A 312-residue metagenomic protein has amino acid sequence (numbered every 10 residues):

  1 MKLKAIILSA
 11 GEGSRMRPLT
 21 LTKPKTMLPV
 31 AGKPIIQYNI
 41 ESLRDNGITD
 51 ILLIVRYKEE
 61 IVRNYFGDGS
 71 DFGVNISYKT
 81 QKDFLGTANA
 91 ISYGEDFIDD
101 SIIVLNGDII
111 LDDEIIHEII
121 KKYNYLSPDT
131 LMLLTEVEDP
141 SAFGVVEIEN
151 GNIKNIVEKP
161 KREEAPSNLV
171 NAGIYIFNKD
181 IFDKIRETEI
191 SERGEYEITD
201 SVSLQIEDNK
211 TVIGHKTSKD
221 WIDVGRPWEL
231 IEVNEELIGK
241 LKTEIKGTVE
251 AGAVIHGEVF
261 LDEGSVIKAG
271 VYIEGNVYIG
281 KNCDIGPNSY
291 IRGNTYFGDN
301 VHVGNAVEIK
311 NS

Functional and structural regions predicted by a protein language model:
M1-I7, R15, L21, P29 (+2 more regions): Conserved N-terminal catalytic core of the sugar/cofactor nucleotidyltransferase
G11, D108, E136, R226: Active-site glycine-centered loops adjacent to acidic/histidine catalytic or metal-binding residues that shape
M27, V145-I148, G214: A structural signal for short hydrophobic beta-strand segments in well-ordered beta-sheet cores
I48, D99, S127-T130, K210: Short, high-confidence coil segments that cap the C-terminus of an alpha-helix and link into the following beta-strand
I91, E147-N150, K154: Rossmann-like NAD(P)H-binding beta-loop-alpha module
I103, I120, N124, N152-G239: Catalytic-core segments of class I nucleotidyltransferases/pyrophosphorylases that form NMP-activated intermediates
E114-S141: Conserved donor-nucleotide/metal-binding helix-loop-beta segment in metal-dependent transferases, i.e., the alpha-helix
G247-S312: Structural signal for interior beta-strand "rungs" in well-ordered beta-sheet cores of soluble enzyme domains
